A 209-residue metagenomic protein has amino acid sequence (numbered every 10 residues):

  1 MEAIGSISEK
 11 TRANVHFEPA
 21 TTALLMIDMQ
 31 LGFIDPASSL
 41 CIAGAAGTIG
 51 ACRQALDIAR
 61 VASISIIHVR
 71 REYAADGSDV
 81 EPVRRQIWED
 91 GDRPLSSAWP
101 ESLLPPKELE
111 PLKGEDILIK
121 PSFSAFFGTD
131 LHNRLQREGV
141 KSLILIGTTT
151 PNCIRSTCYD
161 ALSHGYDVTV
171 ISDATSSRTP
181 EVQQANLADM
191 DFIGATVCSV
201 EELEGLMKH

Functional and structural regions predicted by a protein language model:
M1-A23, Q54-A62, Y73-A74, D79 (+1 more regions): Active-site-adjacent betaalpha module
A20, S38-R71: A short alpha/beta connector and helix-capping loop motif
A23-F33: Acidic-leg catalytic submotif of subtilisin-like serine proteases
M26, H68, V170: Short beta-strand "acidic-cap" motif of Rossmann-like dinucleotide-binding folds
G32-D35, D76-S78: Short acidic/His/Gly/Ser-rich catalytic and metal-binding motifs that mark active-site loops of diverse hydrolases
S38, R84-R85: Serine-centered coil/turn micro-motif
